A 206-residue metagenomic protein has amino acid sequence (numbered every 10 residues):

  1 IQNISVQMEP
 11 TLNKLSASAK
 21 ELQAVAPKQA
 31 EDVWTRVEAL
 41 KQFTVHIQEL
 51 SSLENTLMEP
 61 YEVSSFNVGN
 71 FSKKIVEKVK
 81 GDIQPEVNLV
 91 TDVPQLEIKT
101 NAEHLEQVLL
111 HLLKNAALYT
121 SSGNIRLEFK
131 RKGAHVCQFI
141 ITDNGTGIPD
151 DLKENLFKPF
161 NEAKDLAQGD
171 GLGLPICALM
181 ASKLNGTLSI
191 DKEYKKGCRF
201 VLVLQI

Functional and structural regions predicted by a protein language model:
N55-Y61, E97-T100: Conserved micro-motifs of the catalytic ATP-binding
A116-A117: Short helix-loop "hinge" at the ATP-lid/N-box region of the Bergerat-fold HATPase_c
N124-H135: Short beta-strand/loop element within the Bergerat-fold HATPase_c
D143: Acidic ATP/Mg2+-coordinating residue in the GHKL
I148-F160: Short conserved segment of the HATPase_c
